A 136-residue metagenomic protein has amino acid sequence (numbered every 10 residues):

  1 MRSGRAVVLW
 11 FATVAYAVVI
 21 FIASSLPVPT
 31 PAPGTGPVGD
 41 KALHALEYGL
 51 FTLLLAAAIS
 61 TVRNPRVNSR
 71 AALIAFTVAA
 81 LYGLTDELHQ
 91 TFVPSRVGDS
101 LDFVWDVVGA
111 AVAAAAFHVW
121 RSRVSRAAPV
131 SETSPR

Functional and structural regions predicted by a protein language model:
M1-A58: "…centered on the first transmembrane helix and the immediately adjacent amphipathic helix/loop
V8-I22, L46, T77-L81, T85 (+3 more regions): Lipid-exposed faces of alpha-helical membrane segments in multi-pass integral membrane proteins
L26-P27, S60, P94, R121: Short helix-capping/hinge motifs at transmembrane helix termini and TM-loop junctions
T30-V38, G83-V107: Interfacial helix-loop-helix junctions of multi-pass membrane proteins
D40-L55, A79-Q90, G98: Short, conserved structural micro-motifs that define repeat-unit consensus positions and nucleotide-binding loops
E47-V62, V108-R121: Membrane-interfacial alpha-helical segments at the cytosolic side of multi-pass membrane proteins
R63-T77: Internal alpha-helical transmembrane segments of multi-pass membrane proteins
V119-S131: Membrane-interface capping segments at transmembrane-helix boundaries
